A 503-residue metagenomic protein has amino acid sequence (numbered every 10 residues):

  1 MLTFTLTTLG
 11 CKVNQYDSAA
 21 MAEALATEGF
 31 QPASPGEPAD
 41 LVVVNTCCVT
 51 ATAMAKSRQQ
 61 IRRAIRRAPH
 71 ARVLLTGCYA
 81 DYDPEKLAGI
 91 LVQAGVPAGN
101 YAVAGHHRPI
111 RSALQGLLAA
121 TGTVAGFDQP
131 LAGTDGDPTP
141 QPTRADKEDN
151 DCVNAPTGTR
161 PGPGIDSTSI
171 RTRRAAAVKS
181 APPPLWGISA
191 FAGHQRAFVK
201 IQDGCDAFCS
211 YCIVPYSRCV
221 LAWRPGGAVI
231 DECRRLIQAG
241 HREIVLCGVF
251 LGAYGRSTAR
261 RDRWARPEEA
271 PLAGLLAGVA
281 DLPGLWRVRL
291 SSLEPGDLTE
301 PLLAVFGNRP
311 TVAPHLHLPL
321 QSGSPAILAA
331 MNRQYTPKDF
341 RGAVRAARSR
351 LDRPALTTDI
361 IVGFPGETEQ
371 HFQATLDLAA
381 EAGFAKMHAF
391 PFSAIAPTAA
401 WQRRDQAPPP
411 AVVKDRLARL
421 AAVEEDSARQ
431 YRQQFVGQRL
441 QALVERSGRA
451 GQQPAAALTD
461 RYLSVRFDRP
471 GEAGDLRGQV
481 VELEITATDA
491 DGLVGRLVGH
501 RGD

Functional and structural regions predicted by a protein language model:
M1-Y254, P271, P301, L316 (+7 more regions): Proteins enriched for Cys/Gly/acidic motifs involved in redox and nucleic-acid/cofactor modification
P35, H70-A71, R256-A273, R449-Q453 (+1 more regions): Short, glycine- and charge-enriched coil/turn segments that flank and shape catalytic ligand pockets
V73, Y82-P84, Q238-Q370: Conserved SAM/AdoMet-binding glycine-rich loop
A192-Q195, C205-D206, V312, S322 (+5 more regions): Short flexible coil/turn linkers enriched for glycine and charged/polar residues that connect secondary-structure
C209, V229, L246, L290 (+7 more regions): Conserved, mostly hydrophobic/aromatic
P325, L356, A394-W401: Short acidic (Asp/Glu) and glycine-rich catalytic loops that position anionic groups and cofactors
Q370-L376: Short, acidic/polar
P391, A400-D503: Terminal RNA-binding accessory module
